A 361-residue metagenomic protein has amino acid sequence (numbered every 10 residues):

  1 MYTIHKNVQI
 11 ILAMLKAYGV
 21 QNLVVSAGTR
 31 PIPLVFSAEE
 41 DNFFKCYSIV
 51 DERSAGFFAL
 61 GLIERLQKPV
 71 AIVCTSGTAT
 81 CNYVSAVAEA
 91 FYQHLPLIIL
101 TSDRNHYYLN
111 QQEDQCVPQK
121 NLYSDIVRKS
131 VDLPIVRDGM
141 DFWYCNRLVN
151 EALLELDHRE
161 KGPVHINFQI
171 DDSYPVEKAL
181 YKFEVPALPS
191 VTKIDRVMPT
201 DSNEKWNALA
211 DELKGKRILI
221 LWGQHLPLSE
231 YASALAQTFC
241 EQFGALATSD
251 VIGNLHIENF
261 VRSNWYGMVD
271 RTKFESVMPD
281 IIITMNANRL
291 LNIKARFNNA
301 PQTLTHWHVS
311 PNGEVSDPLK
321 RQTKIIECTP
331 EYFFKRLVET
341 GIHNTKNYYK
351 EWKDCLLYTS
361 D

Functional and structural regions predicted by a protein language model:
M1-Y2, N298-S360: Phosphate/pyrophosphate-binding active-site segments
V8-G19, S26-R30, L34-A38, K353-S360: Active-site diphosphate/adenylate-binding microenvironment
I11-V20, L62-L66, E155-E160, K205-I218 (+1 more regions): Glycine-rich phosphate/diphosphate-binding loops that line cofactor/substrate pockets in enzymes
I32-H106, L290: Thiamine diphosphate
G61, R104-Y123: Active-site-proximal loop->helix
K68, Q115-G162: Conserved thiamine diphosphate
N82, W222-W307: Glycine-rich, anion-gripping cofactor-binding loops and their flanking helix/strand elements in enzyme active sites
L148-E151, E155-G215: Conformationally flexible catalytic loops at phosphate/diphosphate-handling active centers
